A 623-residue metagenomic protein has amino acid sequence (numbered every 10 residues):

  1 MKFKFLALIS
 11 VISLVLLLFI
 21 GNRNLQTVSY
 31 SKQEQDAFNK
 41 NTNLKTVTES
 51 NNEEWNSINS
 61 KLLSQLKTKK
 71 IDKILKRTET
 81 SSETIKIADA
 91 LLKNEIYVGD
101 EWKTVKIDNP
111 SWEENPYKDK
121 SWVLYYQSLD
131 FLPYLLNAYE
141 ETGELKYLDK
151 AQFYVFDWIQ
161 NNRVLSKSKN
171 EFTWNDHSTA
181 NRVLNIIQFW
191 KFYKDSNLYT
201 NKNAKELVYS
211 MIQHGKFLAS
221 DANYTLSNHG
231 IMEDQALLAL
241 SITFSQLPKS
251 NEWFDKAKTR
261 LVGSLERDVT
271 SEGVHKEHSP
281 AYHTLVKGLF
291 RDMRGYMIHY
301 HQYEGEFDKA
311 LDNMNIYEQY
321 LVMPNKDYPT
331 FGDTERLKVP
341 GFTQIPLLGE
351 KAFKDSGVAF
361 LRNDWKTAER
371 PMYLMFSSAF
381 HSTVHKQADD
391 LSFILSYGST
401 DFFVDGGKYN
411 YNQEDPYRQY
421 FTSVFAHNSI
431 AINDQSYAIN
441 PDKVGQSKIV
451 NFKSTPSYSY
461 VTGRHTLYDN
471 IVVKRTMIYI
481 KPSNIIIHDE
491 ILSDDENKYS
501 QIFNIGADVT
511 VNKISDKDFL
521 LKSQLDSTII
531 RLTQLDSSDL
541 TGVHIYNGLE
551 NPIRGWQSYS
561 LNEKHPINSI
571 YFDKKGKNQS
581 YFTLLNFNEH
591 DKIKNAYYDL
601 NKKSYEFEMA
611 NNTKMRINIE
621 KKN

Functional and structural regions predicted by a protein language model:
M1-V11: N-terminal Sec-pathway targeting helices
I12-N22: Hydrophobic alpha-helical membrane-insertion segments, chiefly the h-region of N-terminal signal peptides
N24-V28, A180, E414-P416, Y420-N623: CBM-like, beta-strand-rich accessory domains located in the C-terminal region of large, secreted polysaccharide-active
Q26-V105: Extreme N-terminal leader/anchor segments
I96-Y125, L136-T142: Asp/Glu-centered strand-loop micro-motifs enriched in Gly/Pro and often flanked by an aromatic residue
D119-L311: Aromatic-lined, polymer-binding surfaces characteristic of secreted/periplasmic polysaccharide-degrading enzymes
T270-V404, K408, F452-P456, K575-G576 (+4 more regions): Carbohydrate-active enzyme catalytic cores, enriched for enzymes that act on polyanionic acidic polysaccharides
S392, G407-Y420: Short Gly/aromatic-enriched secondary-structure transition segments
